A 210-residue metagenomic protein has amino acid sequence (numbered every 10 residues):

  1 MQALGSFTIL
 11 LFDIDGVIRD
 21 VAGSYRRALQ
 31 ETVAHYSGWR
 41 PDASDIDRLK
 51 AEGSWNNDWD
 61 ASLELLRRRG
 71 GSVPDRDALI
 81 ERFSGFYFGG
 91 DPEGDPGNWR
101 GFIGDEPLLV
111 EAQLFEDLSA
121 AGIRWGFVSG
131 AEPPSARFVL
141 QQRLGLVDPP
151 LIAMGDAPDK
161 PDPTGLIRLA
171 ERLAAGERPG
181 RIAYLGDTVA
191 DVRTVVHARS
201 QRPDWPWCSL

Functional and structural regions predicted by a protein language model:
A3-G5, A120-I123, R172-R181, R199: Glycine-rich phosphate-binding loop signature in dinucleotide/nucleotide-binding domains
G5-F12, I18-L109, P134: N-terminal helical cap/lid subdomain that shapes the substrate entry/recognition surface in HAD-like hydrolases
V17, L29, I103, E111-Q142 (+1 more regions): Substrate-recognition element of Asp-dependent hydrolases with the DxDx(T/V) motif
S24, A131-E132, P161, D187: Short beta->alpha linker loops
R124-G126, P150, A183, C208-L210: A structural signal for isolated positions on well-ordered beta-strands in alpha/beta enzyme cores
L146-T164: A short, structured active-site edge motif that brings together acidic residues
K160-G176: Short loop-to-alpha-helix "cap/lid" segments that border enzyme active sites across diverse enzyme classes
Y184-L210: Acidic, Mg2+-coordinating phosphoryl-transfer loop and its flanking beta/alpha structural elements, shared across
